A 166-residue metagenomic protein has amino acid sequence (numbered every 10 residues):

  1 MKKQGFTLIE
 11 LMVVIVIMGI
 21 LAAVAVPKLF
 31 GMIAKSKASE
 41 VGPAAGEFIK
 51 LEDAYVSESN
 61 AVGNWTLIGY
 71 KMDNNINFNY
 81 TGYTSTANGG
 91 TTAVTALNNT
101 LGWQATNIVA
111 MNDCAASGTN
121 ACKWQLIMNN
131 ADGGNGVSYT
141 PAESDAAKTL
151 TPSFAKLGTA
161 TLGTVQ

Functional and structural regions predicted by a protein language model:
M1-K37, V41: N-terminal single-pass transmembrane signal-anchor helix
K2, A38-V41, F48, Y83-G90: Contiguous hydrophobic segments
Q4-G5, F30, S39, A54 (+3 more regions): Small/flexible residues
G5-L8, F48, V94: Generic N-terminal initiation segments characterized by hydrophobic and/or small/turn-forming residues
V16, K28, S36, V41 (+4 more regions): Generic hydrophobic/packing signal
G31-N74: Conserved hydrophobic/amphipathic alpha-helical signal-anchor segments
S57-Q166: Periplasmic/extracellular, small/polar-rich flexible segments of pilin-like filament-forming proteins
